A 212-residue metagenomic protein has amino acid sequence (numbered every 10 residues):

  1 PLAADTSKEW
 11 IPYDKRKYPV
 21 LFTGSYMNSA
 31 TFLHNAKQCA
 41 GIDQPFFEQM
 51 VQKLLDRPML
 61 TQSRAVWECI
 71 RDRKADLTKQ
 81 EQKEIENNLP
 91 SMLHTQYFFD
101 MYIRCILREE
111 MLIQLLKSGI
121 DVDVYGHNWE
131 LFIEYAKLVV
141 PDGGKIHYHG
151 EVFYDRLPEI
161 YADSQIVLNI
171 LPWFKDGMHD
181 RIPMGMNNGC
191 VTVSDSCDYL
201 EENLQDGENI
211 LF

Functional and structural regions predicted by a protein language model:
P1-K83: Catalytic core of nucleotide-activated saccharide and alditol-phosphate transferases
A3-I11, C105-L107, H149-D155: A Trp-anchored, charged/polar loop motif used as the substrate-binding/catalytic surface of acyl/ester-handling
W10-D14, L107, L112-L116, P158-I160: A general structural signal for short secondary-structure junctions and capping/turn motifs
K17-P19, D121, N209: Residues that mark the start of a beta-strand
P45-V66, L77-Q80, N87-M92, C105 (+1 more regions): A conserved nucleotide-sugar
Q96-C105: Active-site rim elements
Y102, L116, V124-F212: Catalytic binding pocket for nucleotide-activated donors in carbohydrate/polymer assembly enzymes
